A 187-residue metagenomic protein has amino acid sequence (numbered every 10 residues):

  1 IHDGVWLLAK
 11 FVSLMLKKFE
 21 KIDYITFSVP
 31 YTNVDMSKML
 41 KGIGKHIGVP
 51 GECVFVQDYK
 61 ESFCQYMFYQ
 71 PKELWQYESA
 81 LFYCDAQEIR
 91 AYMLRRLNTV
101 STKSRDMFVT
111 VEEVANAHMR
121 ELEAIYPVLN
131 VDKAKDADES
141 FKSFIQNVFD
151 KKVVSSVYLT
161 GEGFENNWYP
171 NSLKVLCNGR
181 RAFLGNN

Functional and structural regions predicted by a protein language model:
I1, K45-H46, E52-Q65: Early-domain small/polar-rich strand-loop-helix modules and first-structured segments of the mature chain
I1-M36, T110, V114-V154: Conserved phosphate-binding loops in N-terminal lobes of ATP-dependent enzymes of the actin/Hsp70/sugar-kinase
I25-M36, I145-G185: Glycine-rich phosphate-binding loops at beta-strand->alpha-helix junctions
Y31, K60-E61, A86-E88, G163: Short, flexible loop/turn elements at secondary-structure junctions
M39-V49, F68-K72, Y77-A80, R90-R95 (+2 more regions): ATP/nucleotide-binding catalytic cores
D58-P71, A182-N187: Glycine-rich phosphate-binding/hydrolytic loop that grips phosphoryl groups
F68-E113, N187: Gly/Thr-rich phosphate-binding beta-strand-loop-beta motif of the actin/hexokinase/Hsp70
